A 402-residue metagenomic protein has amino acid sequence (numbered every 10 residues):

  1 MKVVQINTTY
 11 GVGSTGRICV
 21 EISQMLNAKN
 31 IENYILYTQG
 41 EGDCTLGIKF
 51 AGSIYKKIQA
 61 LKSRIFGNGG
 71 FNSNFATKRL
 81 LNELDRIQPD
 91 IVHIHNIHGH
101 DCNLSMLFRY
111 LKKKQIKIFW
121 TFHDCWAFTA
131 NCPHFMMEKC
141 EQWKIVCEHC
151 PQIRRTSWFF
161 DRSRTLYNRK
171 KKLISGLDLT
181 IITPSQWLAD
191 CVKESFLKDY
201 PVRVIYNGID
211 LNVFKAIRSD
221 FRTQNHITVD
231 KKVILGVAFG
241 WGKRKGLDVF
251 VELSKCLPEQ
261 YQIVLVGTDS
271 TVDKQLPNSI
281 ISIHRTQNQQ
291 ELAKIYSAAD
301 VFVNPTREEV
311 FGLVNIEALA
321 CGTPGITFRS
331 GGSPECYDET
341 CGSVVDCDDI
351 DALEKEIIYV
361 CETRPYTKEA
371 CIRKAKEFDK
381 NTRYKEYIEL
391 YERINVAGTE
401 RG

Functional and structural regions predicted by a protein language model:
I182, I227-K245, V251-K255: Conserved donor-binding/catalytic core segment of Leloir-type glycosyltransferases
D190-K193, I209-Q224, K274-Q275: Acidic anion/phosphate-binding donor-loop and adjacent secondary structure in glycosyltransferase catalytic cores
G267-Q290: Nucleotide-activated donor-binding/catalytic signature segment of Leloir-type glycosyltransferases, i.e., the conserved
K294-A299: Short alpha-helical donor nucleotide-sugar binding micro-motif in glycosyltransferases
R307: Aromatic "clamp/platform" in nucleotide-sugar-dependent glycosyltransferases that forms part of the donor/acceptor
P324-T327: Short hydrophobic beta-strand element within catalytic cores of glycosyltransferases and related nucleotide-activated
E339, S343-I350, Y359-R364: Conserved acidic donor-binding segment of nucleotide-sugar-dependent glycosyltransferases
P365-N395: A charged, aromatic-enriched C-terminal amphipathic alpha-helix characteristic of glycosyltransferases across folds
